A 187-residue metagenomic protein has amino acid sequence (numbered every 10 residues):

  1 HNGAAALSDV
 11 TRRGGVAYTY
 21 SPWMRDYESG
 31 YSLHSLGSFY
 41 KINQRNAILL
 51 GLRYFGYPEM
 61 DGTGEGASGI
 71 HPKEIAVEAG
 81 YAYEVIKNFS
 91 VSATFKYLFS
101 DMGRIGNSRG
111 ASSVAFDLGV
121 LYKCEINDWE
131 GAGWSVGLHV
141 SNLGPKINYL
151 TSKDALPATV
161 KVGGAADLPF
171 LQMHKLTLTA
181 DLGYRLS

Functional and structural regions predicted by a protein language model:
H1-S187: Subset of outer-membrane beta-barrel
